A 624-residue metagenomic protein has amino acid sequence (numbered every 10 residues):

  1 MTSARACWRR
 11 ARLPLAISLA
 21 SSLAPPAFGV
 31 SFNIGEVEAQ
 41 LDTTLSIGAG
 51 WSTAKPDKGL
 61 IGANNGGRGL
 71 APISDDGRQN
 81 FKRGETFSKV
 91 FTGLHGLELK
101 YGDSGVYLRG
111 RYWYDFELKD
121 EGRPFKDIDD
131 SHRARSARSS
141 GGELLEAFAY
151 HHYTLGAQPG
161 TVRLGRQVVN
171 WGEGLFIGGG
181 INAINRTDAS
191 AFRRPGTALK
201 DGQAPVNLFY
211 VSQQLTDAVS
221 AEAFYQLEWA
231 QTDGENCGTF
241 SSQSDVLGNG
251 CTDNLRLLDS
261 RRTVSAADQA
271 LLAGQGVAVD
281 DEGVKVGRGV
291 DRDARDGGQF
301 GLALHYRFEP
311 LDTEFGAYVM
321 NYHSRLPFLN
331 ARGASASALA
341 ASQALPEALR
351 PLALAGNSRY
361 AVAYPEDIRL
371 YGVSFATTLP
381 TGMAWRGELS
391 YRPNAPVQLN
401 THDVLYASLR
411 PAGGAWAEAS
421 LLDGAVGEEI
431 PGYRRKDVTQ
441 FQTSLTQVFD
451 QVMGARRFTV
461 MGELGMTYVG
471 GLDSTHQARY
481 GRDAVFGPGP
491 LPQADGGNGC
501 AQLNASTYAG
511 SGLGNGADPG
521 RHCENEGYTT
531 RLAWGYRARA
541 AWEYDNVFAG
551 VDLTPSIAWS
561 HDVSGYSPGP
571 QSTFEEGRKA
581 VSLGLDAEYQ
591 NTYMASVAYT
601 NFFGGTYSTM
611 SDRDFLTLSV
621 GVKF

Functional and structural regions predicted by a protein language model:
F28-L41, T53-P56, L97-V106, Y150-R163 (+8 more regions): Short loop/turn motifs that connect adjacent beta-strands in outer-membrane beta-barrel proteins
Q40, T92-G96, E146-F148, L208 (+6 more regions): Membrane-embedded beta-strand positions in outer-membrane beta-barrel channels/transporters
L41-T43, L108, V162-L164, V211 (+9 more regions): Membrane-embedded beta-strand positions of outer-membrane beta-barrel proteins
I47-T53, D103, Y112-F116, R166-N170 (+10 more regions): Transmembrane beta-strands of outer-membrane beta-barrel pores
G59-R78, K119-R135, N185-R194, E235-V286 (+4 more regions): Solvent-exposed loop segments that connect transmembrane elements
T86-S88, M320-P327, A384-R386, S390-R392 (+1 more regions): Detector for outer-membrane/organellar transmembrane beta-barrel domains, recognizing the amphipathic beta-strand
K100-C251, G535, S556, H561-G565 (+2 more regions): Outer membrane beta-barrel
D612-F624: Outer-membrane beta-barrel "beta-signal"
